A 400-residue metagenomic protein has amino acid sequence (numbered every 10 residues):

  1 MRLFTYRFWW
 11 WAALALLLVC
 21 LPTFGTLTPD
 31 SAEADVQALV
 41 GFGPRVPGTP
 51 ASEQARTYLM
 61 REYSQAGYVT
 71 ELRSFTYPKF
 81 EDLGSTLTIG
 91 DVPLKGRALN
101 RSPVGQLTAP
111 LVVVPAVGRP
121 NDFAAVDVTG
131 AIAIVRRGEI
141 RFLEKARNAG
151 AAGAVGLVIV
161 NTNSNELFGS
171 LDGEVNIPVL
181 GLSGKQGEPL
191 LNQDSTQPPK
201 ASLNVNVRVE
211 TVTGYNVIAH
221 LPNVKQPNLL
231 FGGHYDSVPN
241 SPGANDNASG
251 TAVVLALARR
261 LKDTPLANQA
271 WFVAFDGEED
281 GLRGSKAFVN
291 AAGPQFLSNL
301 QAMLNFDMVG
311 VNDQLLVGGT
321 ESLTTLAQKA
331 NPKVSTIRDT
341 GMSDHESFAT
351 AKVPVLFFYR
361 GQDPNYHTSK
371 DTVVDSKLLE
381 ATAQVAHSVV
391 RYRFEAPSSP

Functional and structural regions predicted by a protein language model:
F24-E53, A66, L72-T76, S164-G173 (+3 more regions): N-terminal capping segment at the start of a domain
P29, A34-I132: Noncatalytic luminal/extracellular "stalk/propeptide" segments of secretory-pathway proteins
G41-P50, I134-I140, K145-A146, V175-P178 (+7 more regions): Second-shell loop/turn segments in exported
T49, G96-S183, V334: Extracellular/luminal Protease-associated
Y63, F231, Y235-G281, A386: Alpha-helical metal-binding/catalytic segments enriched in His/Glu/Asp
P93, A98-N121, D172-G243, R259 (+2 more regions): Soluble metallo-hydrolase cores and metallopeptidase-like ectodomains found primarily in the secretory/periplasmic
Q226, P239, P265-L266, F275-P364 (+1 more regions): Metal-dependent peptidase/peptidase-like ectodomains
P364-P400: His/Asp/Glu-rich mid-to-C-terminal helical/loop segments that flank catalytic regions of hydrolases
